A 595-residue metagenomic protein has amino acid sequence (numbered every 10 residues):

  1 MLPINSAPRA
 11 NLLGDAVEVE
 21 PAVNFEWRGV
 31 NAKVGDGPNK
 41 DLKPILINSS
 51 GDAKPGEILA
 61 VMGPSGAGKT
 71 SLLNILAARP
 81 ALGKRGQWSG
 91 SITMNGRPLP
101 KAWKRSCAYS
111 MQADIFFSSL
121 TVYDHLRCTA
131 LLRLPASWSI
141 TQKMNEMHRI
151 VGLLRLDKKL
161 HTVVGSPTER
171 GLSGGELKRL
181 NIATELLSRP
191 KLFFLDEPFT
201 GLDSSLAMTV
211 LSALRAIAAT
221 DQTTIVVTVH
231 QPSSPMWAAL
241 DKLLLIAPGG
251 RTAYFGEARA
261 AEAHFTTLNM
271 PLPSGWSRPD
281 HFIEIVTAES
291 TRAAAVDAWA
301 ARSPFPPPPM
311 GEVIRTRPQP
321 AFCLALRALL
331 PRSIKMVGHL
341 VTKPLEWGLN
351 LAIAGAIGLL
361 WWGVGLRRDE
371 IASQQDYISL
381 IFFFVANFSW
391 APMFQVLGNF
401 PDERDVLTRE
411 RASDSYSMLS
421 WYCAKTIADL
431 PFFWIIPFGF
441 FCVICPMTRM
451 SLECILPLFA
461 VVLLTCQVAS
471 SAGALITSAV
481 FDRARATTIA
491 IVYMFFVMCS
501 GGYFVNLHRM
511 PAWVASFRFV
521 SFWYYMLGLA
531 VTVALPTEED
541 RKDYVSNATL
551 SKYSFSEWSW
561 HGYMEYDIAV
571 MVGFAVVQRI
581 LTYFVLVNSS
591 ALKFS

Functional and structural regions predicted by a protein language model:
M1-S50, K54-E57, M62-P64, S89-P100 (+9 more regions): Topological signature of polytopic alpha-helical transporters
A67, K84, K101, D114-D124 (+1 more regions): Conserved catalytic motifs of ABC-family nucleotide-binding domains
L120, V164, L172, E185-L186: ABC ATPase signature
I182-A183, V210: Hydrophobic anchor residue at the start of the ABC signature
L186-L192: A short, proline-enriched helix->beta-strand linker immediately N-terminal to the Walker B motif in ABC-type P-loop
F193-E197: Catalytic Walker B motif of ABC-type/P-loop ATPase nucleotide-binding domains
L211-A213, T223-W237, K242, G358 (+4 more regions): Alpha-helical transmembrane segments and their short interhelical loops
Q375-I444: Hydrophobic alpha-helical transmembrane segments of multi-pass membrane transport proteins
